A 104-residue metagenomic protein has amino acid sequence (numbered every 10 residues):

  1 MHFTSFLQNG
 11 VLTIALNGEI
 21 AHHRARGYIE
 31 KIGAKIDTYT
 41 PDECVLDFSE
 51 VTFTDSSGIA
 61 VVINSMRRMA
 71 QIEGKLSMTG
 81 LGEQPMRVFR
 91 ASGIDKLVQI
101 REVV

Functional and structural regions predicted by a protein language model:
M1-A15: Short beta-strand/loop segment at the start of cytosolic alpha/beta domains
E19-L97: Amphipathic alpha-helical interaction surfaces in cytosolic regulatory modules
Q99-V103: Short acidic-hydrophobic, aromatic-tinged amphipathic segments that line or gate anion-handling sites
